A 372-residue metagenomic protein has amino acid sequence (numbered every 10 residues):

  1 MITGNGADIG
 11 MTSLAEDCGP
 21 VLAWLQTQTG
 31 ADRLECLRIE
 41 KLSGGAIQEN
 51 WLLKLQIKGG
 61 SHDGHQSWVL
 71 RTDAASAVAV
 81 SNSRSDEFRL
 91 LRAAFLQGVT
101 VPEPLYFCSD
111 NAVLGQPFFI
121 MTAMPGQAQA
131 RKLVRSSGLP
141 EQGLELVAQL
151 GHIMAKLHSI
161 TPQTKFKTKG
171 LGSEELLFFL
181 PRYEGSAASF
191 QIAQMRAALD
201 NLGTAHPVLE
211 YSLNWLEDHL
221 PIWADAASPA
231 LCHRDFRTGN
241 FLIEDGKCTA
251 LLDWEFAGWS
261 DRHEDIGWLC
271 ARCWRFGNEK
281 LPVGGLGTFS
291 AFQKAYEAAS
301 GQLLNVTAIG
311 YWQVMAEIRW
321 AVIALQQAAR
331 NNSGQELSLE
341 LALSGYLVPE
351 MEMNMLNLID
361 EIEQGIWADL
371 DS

Functional and structural regions predicted by a protein language model:
I2-D32: Juxta-kinase regulatory segment immediately upstream of eukaryotic protein kinase catalytic domains
E40-Y211, W215, H219-S228: ATP-binding pocket architecture of kinase catalytic cores
P229-L231, T249: Conserved protein kinase catalytic-loop anchor
L231-H233, T238: Catalytic-loop of the protein kinase fold
L252-A257: Activation of the activation-loop gatekeeper triad in protein kinase-fold domains
H263-G301, M315-G334: Active-site activation/catalytic loop segments of kinase-like enzymes and analogous catalytic loops in related
L303-M315: All-alpha amphipathic helical-bundle segments outside canonical DNA-binding/catalytic cores that form hydrophobic
